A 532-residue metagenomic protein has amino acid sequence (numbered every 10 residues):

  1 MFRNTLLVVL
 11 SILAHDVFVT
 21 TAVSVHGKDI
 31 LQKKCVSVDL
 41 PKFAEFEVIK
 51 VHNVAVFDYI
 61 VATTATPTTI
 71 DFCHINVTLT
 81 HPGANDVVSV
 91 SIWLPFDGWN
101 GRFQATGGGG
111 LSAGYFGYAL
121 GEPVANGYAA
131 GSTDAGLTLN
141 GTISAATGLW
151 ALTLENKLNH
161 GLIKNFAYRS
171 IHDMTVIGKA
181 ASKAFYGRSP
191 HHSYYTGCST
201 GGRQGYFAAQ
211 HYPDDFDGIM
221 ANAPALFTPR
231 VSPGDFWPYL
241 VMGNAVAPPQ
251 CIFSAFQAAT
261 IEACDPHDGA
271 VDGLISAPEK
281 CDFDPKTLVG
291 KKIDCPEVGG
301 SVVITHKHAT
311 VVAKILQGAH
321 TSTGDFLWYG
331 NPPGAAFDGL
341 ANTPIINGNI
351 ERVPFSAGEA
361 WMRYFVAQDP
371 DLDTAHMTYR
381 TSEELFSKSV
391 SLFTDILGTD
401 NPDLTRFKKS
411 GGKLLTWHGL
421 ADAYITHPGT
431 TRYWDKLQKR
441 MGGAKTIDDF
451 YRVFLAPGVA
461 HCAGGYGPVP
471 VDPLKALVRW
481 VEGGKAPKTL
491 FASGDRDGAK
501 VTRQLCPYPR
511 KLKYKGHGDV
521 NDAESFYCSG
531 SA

Functional and structural regions predicted by a protein language model:
M1-S24: Fungal secretory targeting signals
V17-R102, F116-Y118, D284-D371, L474-K485 (+1 more regions): Catalytic-loop region of hydrolases
G110-G187, P233, A375-F386, T394 (+1 more regions): Cap/lid segment of the alpha/beta-hydrolase catalytic domain
T196-G201, G205, D422: Gly/Ala-rich beta-loop-alpha elbow adjacent to hydrolase catalytic centers
F207-A209, D214-H320, L455, K475: A catalytic-pocket lid/entrance helix-loop region that shapes and gates access to the active site across common
L415-H418: Short beta-strand/loop motif that positions the catalytic acidic residue of the alpha/beta-hydrolase fold
Y424-P428: Conserved alpha/beta-hydrolase "acid-adjacent" motif
D449-G464, V478, R496-G498: Histidine-bearing beta->alpha loop at or near hydrolase active sites
